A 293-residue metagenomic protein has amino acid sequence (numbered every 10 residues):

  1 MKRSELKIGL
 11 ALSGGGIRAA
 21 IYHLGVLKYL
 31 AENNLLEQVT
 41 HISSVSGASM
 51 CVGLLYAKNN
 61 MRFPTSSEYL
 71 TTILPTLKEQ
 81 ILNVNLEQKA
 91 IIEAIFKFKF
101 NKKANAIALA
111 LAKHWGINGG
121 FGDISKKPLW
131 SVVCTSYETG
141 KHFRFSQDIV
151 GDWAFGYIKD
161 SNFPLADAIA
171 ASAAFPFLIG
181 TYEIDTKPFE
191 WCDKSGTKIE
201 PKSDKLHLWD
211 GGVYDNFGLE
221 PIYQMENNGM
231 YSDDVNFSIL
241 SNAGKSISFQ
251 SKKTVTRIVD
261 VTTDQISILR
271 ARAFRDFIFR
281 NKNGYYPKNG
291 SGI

Functional and structural regions predicted by a protein language model:
R3-A11, G16-I107, S146-Q147: Patatin-like phospholipase
R3-E5, L35-Q38, F121-K127, M230-D234: Short helix-terminating capping/connector loops at secondary-structure junctions
G9, T40, L129, L206 (+1 more regions): Conserved acidic residues
I17-A20, S49-V52, T139-K141, D215-F217 (+1 more regions): Flexible loop/turn segments at secondary-structure boundaries
R18, S125-M225: Active-site gating loop/helix substructures
S44, V133-T135, I239-S241: Short beta-strand segments
N60-I107, Q147-V150, D160, K198-I293: Non-catalytic peripheral regions of patatin-like phospholipases
A106-S125: Conserved N-terminal structural segment that caps and organizes enzyme catalytic cores in eukaryotes
